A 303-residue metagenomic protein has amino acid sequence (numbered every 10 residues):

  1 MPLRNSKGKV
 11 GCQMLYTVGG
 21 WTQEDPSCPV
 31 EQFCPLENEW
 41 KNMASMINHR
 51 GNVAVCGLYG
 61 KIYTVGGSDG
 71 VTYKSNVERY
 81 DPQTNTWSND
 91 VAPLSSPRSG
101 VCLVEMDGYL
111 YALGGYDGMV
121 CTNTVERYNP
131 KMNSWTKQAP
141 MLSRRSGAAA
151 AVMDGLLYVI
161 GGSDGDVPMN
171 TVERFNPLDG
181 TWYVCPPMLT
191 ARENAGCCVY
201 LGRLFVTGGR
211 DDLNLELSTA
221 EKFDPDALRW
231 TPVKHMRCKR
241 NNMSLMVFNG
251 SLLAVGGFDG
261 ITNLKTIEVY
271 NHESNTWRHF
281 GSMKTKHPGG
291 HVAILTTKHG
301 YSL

Functional and structural regions predicted by a protein language model:
M1-L303: Kelch-like beta-propeller repeat domains
